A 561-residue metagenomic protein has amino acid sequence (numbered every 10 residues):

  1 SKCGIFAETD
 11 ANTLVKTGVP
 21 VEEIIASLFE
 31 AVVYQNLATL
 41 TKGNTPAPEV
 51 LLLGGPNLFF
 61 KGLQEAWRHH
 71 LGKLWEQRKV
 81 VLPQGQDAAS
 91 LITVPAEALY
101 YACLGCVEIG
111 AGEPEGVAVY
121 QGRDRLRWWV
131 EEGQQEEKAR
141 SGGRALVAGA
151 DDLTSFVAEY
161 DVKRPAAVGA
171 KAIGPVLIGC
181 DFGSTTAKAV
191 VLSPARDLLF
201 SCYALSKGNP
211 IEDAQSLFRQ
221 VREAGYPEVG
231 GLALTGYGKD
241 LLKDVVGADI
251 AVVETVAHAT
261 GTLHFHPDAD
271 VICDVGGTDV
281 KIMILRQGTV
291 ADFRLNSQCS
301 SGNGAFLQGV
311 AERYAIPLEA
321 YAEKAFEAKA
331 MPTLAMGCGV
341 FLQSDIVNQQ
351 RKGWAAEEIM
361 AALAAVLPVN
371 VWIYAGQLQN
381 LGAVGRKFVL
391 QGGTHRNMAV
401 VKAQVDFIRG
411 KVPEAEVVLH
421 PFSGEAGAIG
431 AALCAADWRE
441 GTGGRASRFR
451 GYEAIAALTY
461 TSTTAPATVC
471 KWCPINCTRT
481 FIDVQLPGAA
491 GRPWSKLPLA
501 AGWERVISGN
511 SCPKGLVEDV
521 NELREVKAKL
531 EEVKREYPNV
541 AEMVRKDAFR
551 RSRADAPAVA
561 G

Functional and structural regions predicted by a protein language model:
S1-C3, E8-L14, L99-A102, E108-G112 (+7 more regions): Glycine-rich phosphate-binding loop plus the immediately following alpha-helix
I24-P48, S155-A166, A362-V384, R551-D555: Phosphate/ATP-binding catalytic cores across multiple sugar-kinase/actin-like superfamilies, primarily ASKHA
L37, T41-N44, C103-V107, A158-I173 (+6 more regions): Conserved phosphate-binding catalytic cores of ATP/NTP-utilizing and phosphoryl-transfer enzymes
K42-K79, P95-L99, T235-G238, V366 (+3 more regions): Glycine-rich phosphate-binding loops at beta-strand->alpha-helix junctions
V81-P83, L91-G133, T260-G261, L307-G309 (+1 more regions): Glycine-rich phosphate-binding/hydrolytic loop that grips phosphoryl groups
G112-G179, G183, W438-A560: Flexible inter-domain linker/hinge segments
P165-L199, A269-T289, A330, V469-V484: Gly/Thr-rich phosphate-binding beta-strand-loop-beta motif of the actin/hexokinase/Hsp70
P194, C202-S206, V221-T255, A291-D292: Short beta-strand-loop/turn "lid" adjacent to the catalytic site in phosphate-handling enzymes
